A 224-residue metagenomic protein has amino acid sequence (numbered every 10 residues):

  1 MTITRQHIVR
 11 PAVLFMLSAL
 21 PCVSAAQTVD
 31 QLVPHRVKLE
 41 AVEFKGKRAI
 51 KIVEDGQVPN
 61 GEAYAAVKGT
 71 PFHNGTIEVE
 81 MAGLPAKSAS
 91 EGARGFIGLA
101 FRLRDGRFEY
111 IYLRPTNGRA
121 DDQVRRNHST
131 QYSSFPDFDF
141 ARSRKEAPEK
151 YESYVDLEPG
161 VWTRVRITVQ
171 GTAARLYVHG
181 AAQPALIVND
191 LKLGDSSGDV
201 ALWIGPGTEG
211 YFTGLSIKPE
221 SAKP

Functional and structural regions predicted by a protein language model:
R10-C22: Bacterial N-terminal signal peptides
E43-P59, A63: Short carbohydrate-recognition loop motifs
A63-T70, L99, Y151-L157, V200-L202: Beta-strand-rich interaction surfaces with strong enrichment in secreted/lumenal proteins
Y64-F138: Secretory/extracellular carbohydrate-interaction modules and structurally similar beta-sandwich "look-alikes"
V79, W162-Q170, A174-L176: Short tryptophan-centered beta-strand motifs in secreted/extracellular beta-sheet-rich domains of glycan-recognition
F138-R164: Short, aromatic/His-centered strand-loop micro-motif at the edge of beta-sheets
H179-S197: Short, solvent-exposed beta-strand-to-loop segments that form ligand-recognition rims of beta-rich domains
L193-P224: Ligand-recognition surfaces built from glycine- and aromatic
